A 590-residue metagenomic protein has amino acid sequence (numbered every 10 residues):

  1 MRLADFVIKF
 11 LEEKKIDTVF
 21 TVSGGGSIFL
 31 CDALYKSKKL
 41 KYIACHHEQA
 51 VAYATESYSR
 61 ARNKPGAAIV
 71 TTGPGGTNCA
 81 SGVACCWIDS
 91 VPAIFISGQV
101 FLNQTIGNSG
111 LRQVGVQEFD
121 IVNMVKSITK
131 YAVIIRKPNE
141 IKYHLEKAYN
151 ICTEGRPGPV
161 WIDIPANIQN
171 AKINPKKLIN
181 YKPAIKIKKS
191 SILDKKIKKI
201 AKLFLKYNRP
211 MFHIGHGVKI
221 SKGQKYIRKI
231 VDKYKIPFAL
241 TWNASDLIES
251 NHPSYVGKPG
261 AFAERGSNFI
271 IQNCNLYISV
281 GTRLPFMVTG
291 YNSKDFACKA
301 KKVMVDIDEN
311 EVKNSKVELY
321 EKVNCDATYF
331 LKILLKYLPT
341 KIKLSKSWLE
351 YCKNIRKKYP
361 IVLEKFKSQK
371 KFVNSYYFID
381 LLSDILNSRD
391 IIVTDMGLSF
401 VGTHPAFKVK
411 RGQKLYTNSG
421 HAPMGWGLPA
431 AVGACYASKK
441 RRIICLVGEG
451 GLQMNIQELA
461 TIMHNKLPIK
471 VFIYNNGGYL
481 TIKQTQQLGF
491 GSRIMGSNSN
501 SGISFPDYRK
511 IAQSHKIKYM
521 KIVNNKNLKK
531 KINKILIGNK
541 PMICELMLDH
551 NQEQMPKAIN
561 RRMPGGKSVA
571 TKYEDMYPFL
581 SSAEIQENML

Functional and structural regions predicted by a protein language model:
M1-K341, I385-S388, P468-V471, G489-S492: N-terminal alpha/beta PP-like core and its mobile active-site loop of ThDP/TPP-dependent enzymes
A4-D17, V22-G25, L30-S37, K353-P429: Active-site diphosphate/adenylate-binding microenvironment
S27, E48-Y53, S399-V401, N524-L528: Short acidic loop-to-helix transition motifs that present clustered carboxylates
I96, I106-V116, A261, S315 (+3 more regions): Thiamine diphosphate
N139, K198-K202, A300-M396, N525-K529 (+2 more regions): Phosphate/pyrophosphate-binding active-site segments
W161, M304, V393, L446-V447: Generic enzyme active-site microenvironment
F212, F238, L382, I392-T394 (+2 more regions): Conserved hydrophobic/aromatic pocket- or pore-lining residues that grip, position, or stack substrates in active sites
G215-K219, S368, G448: Conserved short loop/turn motifs at secondary-structure junctions
